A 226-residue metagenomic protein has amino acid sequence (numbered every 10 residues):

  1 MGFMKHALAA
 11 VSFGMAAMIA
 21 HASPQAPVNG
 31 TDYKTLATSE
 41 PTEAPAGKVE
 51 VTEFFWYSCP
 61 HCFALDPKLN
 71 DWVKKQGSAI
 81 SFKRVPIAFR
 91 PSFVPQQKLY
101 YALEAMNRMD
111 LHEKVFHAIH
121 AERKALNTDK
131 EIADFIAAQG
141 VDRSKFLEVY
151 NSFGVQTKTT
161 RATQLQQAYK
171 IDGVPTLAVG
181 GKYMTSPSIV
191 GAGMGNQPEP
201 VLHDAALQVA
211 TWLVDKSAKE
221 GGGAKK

Functional and structural regions predicted by a protein language model:
G2-V94, A210-K226: Extracytoplasmic thiol/disulfide redox context detector
L8, M18, T38, C62 (+4 more regions): Short linear sequence elements within intrinsically disordered, low-complexity coil regions
S23, Q139-K226: C-terminal cap of thioredoxin/glutaredoxin-like
Y57, F63-A133, A192, A205 (+1 more regions): Structural alpha/beta surface segment adjacent to cysteine/selenocysteine redox centers across thiol/disulfide enzymes
I136: ABC transporter ATPase nucleotide-binding domain signature
